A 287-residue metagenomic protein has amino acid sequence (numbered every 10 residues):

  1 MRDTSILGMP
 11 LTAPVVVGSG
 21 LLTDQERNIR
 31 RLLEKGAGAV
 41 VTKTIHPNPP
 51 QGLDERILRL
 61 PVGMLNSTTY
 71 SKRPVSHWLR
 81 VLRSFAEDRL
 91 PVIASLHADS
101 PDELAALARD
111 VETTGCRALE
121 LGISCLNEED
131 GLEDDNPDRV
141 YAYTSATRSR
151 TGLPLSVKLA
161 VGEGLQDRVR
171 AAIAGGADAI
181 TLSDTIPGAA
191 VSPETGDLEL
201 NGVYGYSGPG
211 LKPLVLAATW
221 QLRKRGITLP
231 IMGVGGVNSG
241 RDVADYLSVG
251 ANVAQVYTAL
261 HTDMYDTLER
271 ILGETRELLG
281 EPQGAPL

Functional and structural regions predicted by a protein language model:
M1-V92, I271: N-terminal capping/small domains of soluble enzymes
P10-V16, D88-A94, R150-A160, K224-V234: Short beta-strand/loop segments at the ligand-binding rim of alpha/beta enzyme cores
G20-L22, S95-D99, L159-G164, L229-R241: Glycine-rich beta-to-alpha transition loops that act as phosphate-gripper elements at the mouths of alpha/beta enzyme
R27-L32, D102-T113, G162-G175, L222-I227 (+1 more regions): Catalytic cores of alpha/beta
T42-N48, A118-E128, A179-A189, G236-R270: Glycine-rich phosphate-binding active-site loops on the catalytic face of alpha/beta enzymes
G52-G63, A190-Y204, L247-S248, V253 (+1 more regions): C-terminal helical cap(s) of enzyme catalytic domains, especially alpha/beta-barrels
P61-L132: Active-site beta->alpha loop and helix N-cap motifs at the rims of alpha/beta catalytic domains
G63-L65, K72, I123-R139, R168-L229 (+1 more regions): Glycine/Thr-rich beta-alpha phosphate-binding loop at enzyme active sites
